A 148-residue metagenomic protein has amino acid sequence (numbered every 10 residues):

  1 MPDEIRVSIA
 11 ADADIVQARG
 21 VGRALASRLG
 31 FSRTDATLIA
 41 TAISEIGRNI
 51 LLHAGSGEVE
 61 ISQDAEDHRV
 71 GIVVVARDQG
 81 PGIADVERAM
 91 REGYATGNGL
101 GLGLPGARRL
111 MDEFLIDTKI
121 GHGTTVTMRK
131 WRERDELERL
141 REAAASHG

Functional and structural regions predicted by a protein language model:
M1-R6, G47-G148: Conserved beta-strand-loop-beta-strand hairpin that lines the nucleotide-binding pocket of ATP/GTP-utilizing enzymes
M1-T41, R141-G148: Bergerat-fold GHKL ATPase/HATPase_c domain
